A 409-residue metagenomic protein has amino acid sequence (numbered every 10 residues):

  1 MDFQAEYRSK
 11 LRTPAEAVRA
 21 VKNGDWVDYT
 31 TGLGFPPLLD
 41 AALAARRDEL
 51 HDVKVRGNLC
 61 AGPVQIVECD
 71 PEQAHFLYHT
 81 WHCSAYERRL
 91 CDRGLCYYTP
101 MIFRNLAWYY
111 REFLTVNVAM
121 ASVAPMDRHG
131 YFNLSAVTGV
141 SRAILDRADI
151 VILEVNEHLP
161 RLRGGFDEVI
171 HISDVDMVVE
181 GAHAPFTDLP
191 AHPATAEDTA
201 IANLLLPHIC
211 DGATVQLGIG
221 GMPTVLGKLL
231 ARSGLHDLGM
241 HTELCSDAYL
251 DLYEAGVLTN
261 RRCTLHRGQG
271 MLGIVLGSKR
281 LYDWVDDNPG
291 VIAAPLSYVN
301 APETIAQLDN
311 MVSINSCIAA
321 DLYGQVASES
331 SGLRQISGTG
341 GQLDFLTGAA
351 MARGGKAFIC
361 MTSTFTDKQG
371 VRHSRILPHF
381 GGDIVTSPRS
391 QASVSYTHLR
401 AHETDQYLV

Functional and structural regions predicted by a protein language model:
D2-S84, L189, P193-Y282: N-terminal active-site beta-alpha-beta segment that forms phosphate/nucleotide-binding and substrate-recognition loops
G34, C60-G62, C83, F103-R104 (+10 more regions): Short, glycine-/Ser/Thr-/acidic-enriched flexible segments
L39, I66-C69, Y131-N133, R163-D167 (+8 more regions): Short acidic, glycine/serine/threonine-rich loops at helix termini
C91-L230, G354-S363, D367, R375-Y396 (+1 more regions): Internal alpha/beta core interface subdomains
R262-R334: A glycine- and small/hydrophobic-rich beta-loop-beta segment that serves as a flexible "lid/hinge" or phosphate-binding
N310-H379, V385-S390, S395: C-terminal catalytic subdomain
T397-Q406: Conserved small/polar residues in nucleotide/adenosyl-binding loops
